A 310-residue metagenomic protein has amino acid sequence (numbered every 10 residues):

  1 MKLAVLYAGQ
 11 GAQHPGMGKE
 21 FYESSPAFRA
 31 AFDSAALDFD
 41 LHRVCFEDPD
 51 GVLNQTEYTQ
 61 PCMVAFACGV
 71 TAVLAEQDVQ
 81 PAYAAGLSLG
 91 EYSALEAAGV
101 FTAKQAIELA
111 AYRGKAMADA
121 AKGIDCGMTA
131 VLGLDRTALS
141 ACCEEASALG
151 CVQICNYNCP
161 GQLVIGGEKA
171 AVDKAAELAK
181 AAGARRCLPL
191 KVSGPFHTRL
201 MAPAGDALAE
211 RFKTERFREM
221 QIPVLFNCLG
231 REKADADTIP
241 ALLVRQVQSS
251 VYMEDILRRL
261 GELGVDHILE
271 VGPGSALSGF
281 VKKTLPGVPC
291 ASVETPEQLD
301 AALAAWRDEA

Functional and structural regions predicted by a protein language model:
M1-L139, L190, H267-E297: FabD-like malonyl-/acyl-CoA
Q10-A12, L37-H42, A98-S249: Alpha/beta catalytic cores of group-transfer enzymes, especially the acyltransferase/condensing modules of polyketide
Y22-E23, E145-S147, K180-A182, K283-G287 (+1 more regions): Short, solvent-exposed amphipathic alpha-helical segments in soluble enzyme and RNA/protein-processing domains
A75, K180, R258-G264: Non-catalytic positions within long, well-ordered alpha-helices that form the structural scaffold/packing of enzyme
L229, P289-A310: Short, flexible loop segments at boundaries between secondary-structure elements
V251-R259: A short, well-structured juxtamembrane/interface segment
